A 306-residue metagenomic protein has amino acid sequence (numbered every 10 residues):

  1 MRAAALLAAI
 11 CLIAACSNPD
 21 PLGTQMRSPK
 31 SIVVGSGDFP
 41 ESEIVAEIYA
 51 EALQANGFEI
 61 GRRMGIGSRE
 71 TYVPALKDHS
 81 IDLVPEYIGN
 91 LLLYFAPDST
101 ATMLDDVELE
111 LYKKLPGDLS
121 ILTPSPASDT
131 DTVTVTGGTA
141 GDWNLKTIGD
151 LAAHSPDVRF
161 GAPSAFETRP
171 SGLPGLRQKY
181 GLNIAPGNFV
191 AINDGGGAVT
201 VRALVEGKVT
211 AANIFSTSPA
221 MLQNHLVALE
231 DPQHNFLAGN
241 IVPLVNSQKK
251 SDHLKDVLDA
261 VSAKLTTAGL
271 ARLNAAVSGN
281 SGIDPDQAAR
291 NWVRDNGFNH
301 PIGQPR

Functional and structural regions predicted by a protein language model:
C11-A15: C-terminal motif of bacterial Sec signal peptides marking the signal peptidase cleavage site
S17-D20: Bacterial signal peptide processing site
R27-E41, E59-R63, P156-G161: Short, well-ordered beta-strand elements
P40-E59, I81, P174-Y180: Short, polar/charged alpha-helical segment
F95-L122, N183, K208, A220-Q233: Ligand-binding "clamshell"
L104-A162, A263-T267: A conserved helix-loop-strand patch within extracytoplasmic ligand-binding domains of the periplasmic binding
D131-G141, G239-D252: A bilobed periplasmic-binding-protein/Venus flytrap-type ligand-binding module shared by bacterial periplasmic
R159-D231: Ligand-binding pocket segment of bilobal, Venus flytrap-like solute-binding proteins
